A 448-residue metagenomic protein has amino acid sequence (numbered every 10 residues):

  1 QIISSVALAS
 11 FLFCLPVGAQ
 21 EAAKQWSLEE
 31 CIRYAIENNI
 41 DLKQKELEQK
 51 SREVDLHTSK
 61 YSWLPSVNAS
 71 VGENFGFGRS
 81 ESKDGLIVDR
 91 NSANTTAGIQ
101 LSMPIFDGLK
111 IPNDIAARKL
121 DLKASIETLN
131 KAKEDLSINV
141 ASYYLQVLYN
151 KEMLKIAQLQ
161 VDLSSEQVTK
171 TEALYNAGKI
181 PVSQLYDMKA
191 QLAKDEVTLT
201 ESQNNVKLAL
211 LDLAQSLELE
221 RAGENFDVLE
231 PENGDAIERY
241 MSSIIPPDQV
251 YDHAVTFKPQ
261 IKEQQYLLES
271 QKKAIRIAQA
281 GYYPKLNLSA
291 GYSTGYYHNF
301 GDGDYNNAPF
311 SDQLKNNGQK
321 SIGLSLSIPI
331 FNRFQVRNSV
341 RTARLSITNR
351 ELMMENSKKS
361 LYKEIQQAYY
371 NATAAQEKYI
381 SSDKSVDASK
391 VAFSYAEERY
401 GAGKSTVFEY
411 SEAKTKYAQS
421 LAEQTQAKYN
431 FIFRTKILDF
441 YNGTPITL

Functional and structural regions predicted by a protein language model:
S4-C14: Bacterial N-terminal signal peptides
A19-N68, G72, R221, P231-E269 (+2 more regions): Bacterial Sec-pathway N-terminal export signals of envelope proteins
Q20-K24, S70-M103, E232-S242, R276 (+2 more regions): Small/polar, glycine/serine/threonine/aspartate-rich low-complexity segments that form flexible
Q20-Y143, L286, A290, F334-R337 (+1 more regions): Short flexible linkers and secondary-structure junctions
K43-L47, K60, N91, I105-K133 (+5 more regions): Sec/SRP-type N-terminal targeting helices
D135-H253, N371, A375, Y417: Periplasmic alpha-helical coiled-coil/stalk elements that build and connect Gram-negative outer-membrane
V197-L219, V386-T444: Short segments within alpha-helical structural elements
